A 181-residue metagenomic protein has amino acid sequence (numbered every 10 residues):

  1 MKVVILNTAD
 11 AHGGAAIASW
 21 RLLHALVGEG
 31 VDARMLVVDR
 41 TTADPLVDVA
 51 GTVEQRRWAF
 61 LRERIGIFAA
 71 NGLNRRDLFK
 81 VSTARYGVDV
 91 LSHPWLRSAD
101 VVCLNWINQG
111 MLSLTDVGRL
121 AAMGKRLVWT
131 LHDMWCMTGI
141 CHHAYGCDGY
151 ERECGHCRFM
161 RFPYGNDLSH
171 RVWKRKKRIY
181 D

Functional and structural regions predicted by a protein language model:
M1-D181: Catalytic cores of nucleotide-sugar-dependent glycosyltransferases that transfer UDP/GDP/TDP-activated
